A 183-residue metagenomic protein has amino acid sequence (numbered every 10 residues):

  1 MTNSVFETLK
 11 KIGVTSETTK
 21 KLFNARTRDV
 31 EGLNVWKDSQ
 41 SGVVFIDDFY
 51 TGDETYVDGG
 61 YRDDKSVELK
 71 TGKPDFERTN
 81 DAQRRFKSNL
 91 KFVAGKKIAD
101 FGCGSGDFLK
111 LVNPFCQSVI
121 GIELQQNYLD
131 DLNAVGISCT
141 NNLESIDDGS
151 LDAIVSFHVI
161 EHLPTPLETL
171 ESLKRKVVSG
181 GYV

Functional and structural regions predicted by a protein language model:
M1-F157, P166-L170: Conserved N-terminal segment of class I S-adenosyl-L-methionine
H162: Phosphate-binding active sites in nucleotide-utilizing proteins
L167-Y182: A short glycine-rich, Lys/Arg-flanked "PGG" loop and its adjoining helix->strand segment in the class I
